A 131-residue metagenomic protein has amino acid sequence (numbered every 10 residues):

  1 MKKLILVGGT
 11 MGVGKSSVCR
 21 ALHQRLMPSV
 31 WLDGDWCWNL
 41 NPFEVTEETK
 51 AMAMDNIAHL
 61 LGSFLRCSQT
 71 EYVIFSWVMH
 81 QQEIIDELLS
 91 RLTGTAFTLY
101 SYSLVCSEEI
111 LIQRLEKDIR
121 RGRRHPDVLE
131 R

Functional and structural regions predicted by a protein language model:
M1-L4, Q69-E71: Pre-Walker A (Motif I) flank of P-loop NTPase domains
V7: Hydrophobic anchor at the beta1->P-loop junction of P-loop NTPases
T10: P-loop (Walker A) phosphate-binding loop of NTP-binding proteins
V13-G62: Conserved substrate/cofactor phosphate-moiety recognition/catalytic segment in nucleotide-dependent phosphotransferases
C37, H80-Q81, V105-I110: Conserved nucleotide-binding/hydrolysis micro-motifs of P-loop NTPases
M52-A96: Glycine-rich phosphate-binding loop used to anchor ATP phosphates in small-molecule kinases, encompassing both
T95-D118: Conserved phosphate-donor/acceptor-positioning beta-strand/loop module used by diverse small-molecule
R120-R131: Small-molecule kinase domains that catalyze NTP-dependent phosphoryl transfer to phosphate-bearing small molecules
